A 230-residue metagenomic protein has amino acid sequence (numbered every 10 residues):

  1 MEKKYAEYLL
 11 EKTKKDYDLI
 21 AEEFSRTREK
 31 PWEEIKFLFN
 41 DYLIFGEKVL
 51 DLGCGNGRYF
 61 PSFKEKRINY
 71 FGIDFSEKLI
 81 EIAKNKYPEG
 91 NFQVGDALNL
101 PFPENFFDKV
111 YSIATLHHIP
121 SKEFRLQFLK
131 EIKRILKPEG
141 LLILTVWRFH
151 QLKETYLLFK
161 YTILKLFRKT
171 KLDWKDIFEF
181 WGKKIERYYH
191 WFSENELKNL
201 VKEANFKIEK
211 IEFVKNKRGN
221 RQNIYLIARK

Functional and structural regions predicted by a protein language model:
M1-I44, R58: Conserved class I S-adenosyl-L-methionine
L50, N56-N99: Class I SAM-dependent methyltransferase SAM/SAH-binding core
Y111: A conserved beta-strand element that flanks and buttresses the S-adenosyl-L-methionine
A114-H118: Short catalytic micro-motifs in class I SAM-dependent methyltransferases
L126-P138: A short glycine-rich, Lys/Arg-flanked "PGG" loop and its adjoining helix->strand segment in the class I
T145-L200: SAM-dependent methyltransferase
F206-N216: Conserved S-adenosyl-L-methionine
K215-K230: Core SAM-dependent methyltransferase catalytic element
